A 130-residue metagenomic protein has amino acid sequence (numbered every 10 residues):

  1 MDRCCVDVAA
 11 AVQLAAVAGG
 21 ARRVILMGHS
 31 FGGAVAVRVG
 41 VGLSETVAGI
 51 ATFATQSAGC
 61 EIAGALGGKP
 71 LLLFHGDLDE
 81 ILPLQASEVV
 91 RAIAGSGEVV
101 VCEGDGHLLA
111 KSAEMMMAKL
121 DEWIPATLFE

Functional and structural regions predicted by a protein language model:
M1-A18: Alpha/beta-hydrolase active-site loop
G28-G32, A36: Gly/Ala-rich beta-loop-alpha elbow adjacent to hydrolase catalytic centers
E45-S57: A conserved short beta-strand
L66-G67, L73-H75, D79: Short beta-strand/loop motif that positions the catalytic acidic residue of the alpha/beta-hydrolase fold
L78-L82, H107: Acidic catalytic loop of the alpha/beta-hydrolase fold
P83-R91: Short alpha-helix in the alpha/beta-hydrolase fold that links the catalytic acid
A92-L108: Catalytic histidine neighborhood in serine/cysteine hydrolases with alpha/beta-hydrolase-type architecture
D105-M117: Catalytic histidine-centered segment of alpha/beta-hydrolase-like enzymes
